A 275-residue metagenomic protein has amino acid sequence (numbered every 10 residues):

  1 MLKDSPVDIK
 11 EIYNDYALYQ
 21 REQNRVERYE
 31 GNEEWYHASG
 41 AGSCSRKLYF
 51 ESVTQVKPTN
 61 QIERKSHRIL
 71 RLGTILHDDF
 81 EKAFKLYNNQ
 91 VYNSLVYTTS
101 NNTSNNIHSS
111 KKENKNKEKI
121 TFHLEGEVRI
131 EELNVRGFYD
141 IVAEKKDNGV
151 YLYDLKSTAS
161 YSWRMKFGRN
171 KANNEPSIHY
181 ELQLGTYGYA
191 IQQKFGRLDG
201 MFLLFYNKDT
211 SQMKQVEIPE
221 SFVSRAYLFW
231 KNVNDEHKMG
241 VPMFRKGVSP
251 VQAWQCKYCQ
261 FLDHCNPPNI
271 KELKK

Functional and structural regions predicted by a protein language model:
M1-L152, A159: Metal-dependent nuclease catalytic cores that hydrolyze phosphodiester bonds in DNA/RNA, characterized by
L2-I9, T186, A190-K275: Metal-dependent nuclease catalytic regions and adjoining charged, substrate-binding loops involved in nucleic-acid end
T54-Q55, K156-Y161, Y206-T210: Short connector loops/turns at beta-strand edges and beta->alpha or beta->beta junctions
T59-Q61, Y161-R164, Q212-K214: Short small-residue beta-strand/loop micro-motif enriched in glycine and branched aliphatics
S66, L70, N173-E181, S249: Short, charged/polar micro-motifs that form catalytic or ligand-binding hotspots
R71, I75, R136, H179-T186 (+1 more regions): Short, well-structured alpha-helical interface segments that form or flank functional binding sites
D78-L86, A172-L204: Metal-dependent nuclease catalytic cores in nucleic-acid-processing enzymes, especially RNase H-like/related
L155-N174: Short beta-strand-loop-alpha-helix junction that forms the active-site gateway of nucleic-acid-processing nucleases
